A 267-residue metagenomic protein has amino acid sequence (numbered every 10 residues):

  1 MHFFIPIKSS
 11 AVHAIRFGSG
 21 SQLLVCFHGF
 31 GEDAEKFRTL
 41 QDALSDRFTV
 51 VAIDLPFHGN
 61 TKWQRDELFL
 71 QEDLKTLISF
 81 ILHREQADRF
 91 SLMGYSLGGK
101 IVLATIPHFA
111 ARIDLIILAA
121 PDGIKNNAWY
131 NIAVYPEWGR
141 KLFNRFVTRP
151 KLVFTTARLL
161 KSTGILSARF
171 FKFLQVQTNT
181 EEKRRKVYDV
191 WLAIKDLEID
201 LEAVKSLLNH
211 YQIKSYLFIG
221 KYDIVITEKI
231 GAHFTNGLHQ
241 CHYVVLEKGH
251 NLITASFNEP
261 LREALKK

Functional and structural regions predicted by a protein language model:
I15-K62: Conserved HGGG/HGGXW glycine-rich cap/lid loop of the alpha/beta-hydrolase fold
A52-M93: Active-site loop/oxyanion-hole signature of alpha/beta-hydrolase fold enzymes
G94-V102: Gly/Ala-rich beta-loop-alpha elbow adjacent to hydrolase catalytic centers
P107, L115-V147: Flexible "cap/lid" loop of the alpha/beta hydrolase fold
T148-L208: Conserved alpha/beta-hydrolase catalytic His-Asp/Glu region
A203-K205, I213, T227-N236: Short alpha-helix in the alpha/beta-hydrolase fold that links the catalytic acid
H210-Y211, L217-I219: Short beta-strand/loop motif that positions the catalytic acidic residue of the alpha/beta-hydrolase fold
V225, L246-P260: Catalytic histidine-centered segment of alpha/beta-hydrolase-like enzymes
